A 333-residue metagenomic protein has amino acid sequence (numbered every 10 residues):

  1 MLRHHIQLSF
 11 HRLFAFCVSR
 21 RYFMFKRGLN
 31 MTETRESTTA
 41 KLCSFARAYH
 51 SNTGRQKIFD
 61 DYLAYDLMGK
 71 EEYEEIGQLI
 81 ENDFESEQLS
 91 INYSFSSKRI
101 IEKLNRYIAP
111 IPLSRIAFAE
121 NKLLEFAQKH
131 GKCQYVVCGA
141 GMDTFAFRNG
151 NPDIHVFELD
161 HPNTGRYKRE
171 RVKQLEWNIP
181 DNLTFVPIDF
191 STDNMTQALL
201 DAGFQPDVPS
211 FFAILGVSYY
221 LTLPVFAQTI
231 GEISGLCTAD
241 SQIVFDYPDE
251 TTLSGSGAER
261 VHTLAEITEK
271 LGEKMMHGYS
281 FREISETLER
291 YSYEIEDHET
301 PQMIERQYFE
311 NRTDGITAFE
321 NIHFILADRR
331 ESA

Functional and structural regions predicted by a protein language model:
M24-V136, M142-V186: Rossmann-like AdoMet
T38, S256-A333: Rossmann-like AdoMet/SAM-dependent catalytic core
D189-N194: Conserved acidic residues
M195-P206: Short amphipathic alpha-helix with an adjacent loop that forms part of the alpha/beta core around
A213: A conserved beta-strand element that flanks and buttresses the S-adenosyl-L-methionine
L221-E232: A short, conserved alpha-helix within the catalytic core of class I
C237-P248: Conserved beta-strand signature within the Rossmann-like core of class I S-adenosyl-L-methionine
